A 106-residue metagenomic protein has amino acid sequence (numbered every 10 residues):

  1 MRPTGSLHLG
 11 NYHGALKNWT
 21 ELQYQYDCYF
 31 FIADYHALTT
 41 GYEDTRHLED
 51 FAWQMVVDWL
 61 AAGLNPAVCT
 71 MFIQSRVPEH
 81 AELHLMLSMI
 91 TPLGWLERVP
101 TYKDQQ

Functional and structural regions predicted by a protein language model:
P3-Q106: N-terminal Rossmann-like or analogous alpha/beta NTP/dinucleotide-binding catalytic cores that position adenine
